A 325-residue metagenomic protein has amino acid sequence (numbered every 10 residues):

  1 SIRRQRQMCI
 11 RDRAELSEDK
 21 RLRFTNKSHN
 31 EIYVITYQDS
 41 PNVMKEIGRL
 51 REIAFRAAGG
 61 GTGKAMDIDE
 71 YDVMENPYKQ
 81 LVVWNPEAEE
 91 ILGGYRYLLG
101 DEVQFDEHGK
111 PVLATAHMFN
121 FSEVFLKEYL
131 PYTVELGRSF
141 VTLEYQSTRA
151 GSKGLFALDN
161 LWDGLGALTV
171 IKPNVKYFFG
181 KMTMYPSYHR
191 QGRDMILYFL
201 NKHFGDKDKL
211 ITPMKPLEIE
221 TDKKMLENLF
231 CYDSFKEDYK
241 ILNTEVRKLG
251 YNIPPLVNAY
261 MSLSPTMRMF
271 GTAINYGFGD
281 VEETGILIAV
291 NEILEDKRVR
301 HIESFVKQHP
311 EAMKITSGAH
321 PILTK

Functional and structural regions predicted by a protein language model:
S1-R6, I10: Single conserved hydrophobic/aromatic residue that forms the stacking wall/gate of nucleotide- or nucleobase-binding
F24-D69, Q80-A88, L92-L99: Short amphipathic alpha-helix that is part of the acyltransferase structural core
I35, P41, R56, K223 (+1 more regions): Intrinsically disordered, low-complexity, positively biased terminal segments
T36-D39, N85-A88, R96-E102, R138-L143 (+3 more regions): Short, flexible loop/turn elements at secondary-structure junctions
T62, M66, E102-M267, G271: Acyl-donor binding region in acyl/amide transferases
M66-D72, T272-G277: Short, solvent-exposed loop/turn elements at beta->coil junctions and helix N-caps that rim active or binding pockets
D72-V82, F105, M267-R268, F278-T284: A short helix-loop-beta-strand connector motif used in the catalytic cores of GNAT acetyltransferases and, in some
E75-N76, V82-N85, E90-N120: Scaffold helices S1-S3 of the voltage-sensor/voltage-sensor-like domain in six-transmembrane cation channels
